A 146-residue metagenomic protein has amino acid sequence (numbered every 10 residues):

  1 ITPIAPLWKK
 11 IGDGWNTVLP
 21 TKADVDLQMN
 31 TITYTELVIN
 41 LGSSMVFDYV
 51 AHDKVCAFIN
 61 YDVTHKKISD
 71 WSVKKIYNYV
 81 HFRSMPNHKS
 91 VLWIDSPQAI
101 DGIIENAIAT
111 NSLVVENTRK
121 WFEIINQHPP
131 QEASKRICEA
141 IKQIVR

Functional and structural regions predicted by a protein language model:
I1-F47, H52: Donor nucleotide-activated moiety binding/catalytic core segment of transferases that use nucleotide-activated donors
I1-N16, I108-F122, P129-S134: Short secondary-structure boundary segments
D24, T31, W93, N126-P130: Aromatic-acidic/polar surface patches that form glycan- and anion
D26, Q98, Q131-K135: A structural signal for well-ordered alpha-helical segments within the folded catalytic domains of diverse enzymes
S44-I125: Catalytic binding pocket for nucleotide-activated donors in carbohydrate/polymer assembly enzymes
P130-R146: C-terminal alpha-helical cap of glycosyltransferases
